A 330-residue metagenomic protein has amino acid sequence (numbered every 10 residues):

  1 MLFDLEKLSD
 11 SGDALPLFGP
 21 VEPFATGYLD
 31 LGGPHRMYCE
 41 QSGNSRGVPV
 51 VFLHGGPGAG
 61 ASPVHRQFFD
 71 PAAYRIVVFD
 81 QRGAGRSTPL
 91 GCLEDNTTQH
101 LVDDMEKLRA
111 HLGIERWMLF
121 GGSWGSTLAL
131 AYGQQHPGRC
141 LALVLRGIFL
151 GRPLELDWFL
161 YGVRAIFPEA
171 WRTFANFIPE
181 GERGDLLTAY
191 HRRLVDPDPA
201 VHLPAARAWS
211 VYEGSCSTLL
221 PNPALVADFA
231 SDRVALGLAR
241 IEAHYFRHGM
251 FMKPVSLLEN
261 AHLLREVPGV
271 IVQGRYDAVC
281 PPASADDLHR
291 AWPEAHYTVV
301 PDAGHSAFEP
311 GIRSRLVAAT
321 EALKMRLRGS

Functional and structural regions predicted by a protein language model:
M1-P49, L53, M325-S330: Alpha/beta-hydrolase fold catalytic core
G19, W158, G162-N260, V267: Alpha/beta-hydrolase
D30-P89: Conserved HGGG/HGGXW glycine-rich cap/lid loop of the alpha/beta-hydrolase fold
Q99-M118: Conserved acidic catalytic loop of the alpha/beta-hydrolase fold
E115-L154: Conserved hydrolase catalytic core segment
K253, A278-S284: Conserved alpha/beta-hydrolase "acid-adjacent" motif
L264-R265, I271-Q273: Short beta-strand/loop motif that positions the catalytic acidic residue of the alpha/beta-hydrolase fold
A295-S330: Catalytic active-site module of serine/aspartate enzymes centered on a nucleophile-bearing elbow/loop
